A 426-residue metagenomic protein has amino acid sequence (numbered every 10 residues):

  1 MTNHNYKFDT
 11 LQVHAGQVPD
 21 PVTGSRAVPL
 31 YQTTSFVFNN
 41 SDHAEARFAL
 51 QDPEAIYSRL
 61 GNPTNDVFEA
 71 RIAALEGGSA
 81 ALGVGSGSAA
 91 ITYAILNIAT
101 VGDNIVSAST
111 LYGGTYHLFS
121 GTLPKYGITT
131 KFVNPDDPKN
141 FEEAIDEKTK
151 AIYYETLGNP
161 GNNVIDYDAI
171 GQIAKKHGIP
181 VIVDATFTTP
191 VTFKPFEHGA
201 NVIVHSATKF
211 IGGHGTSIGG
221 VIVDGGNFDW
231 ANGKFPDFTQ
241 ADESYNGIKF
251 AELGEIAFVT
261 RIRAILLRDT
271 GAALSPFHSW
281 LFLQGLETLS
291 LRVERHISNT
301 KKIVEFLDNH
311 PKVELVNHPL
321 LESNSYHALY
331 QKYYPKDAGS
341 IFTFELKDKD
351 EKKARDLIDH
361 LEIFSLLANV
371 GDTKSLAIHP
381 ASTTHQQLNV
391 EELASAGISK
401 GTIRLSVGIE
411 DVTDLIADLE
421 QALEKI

Functional and structural regions predicted by a protein language model:
T2, Q12-H14, V18-P21, A81-N309: Conserved PLP-enzyme active-site core in the AAT-like
T2-N62, A70-R71: N-terminal "arm"/small-domain region of PLP-dependent enzymes with the aminotransferase-like
N40-A89, G114-T122: Conserved N-terminal alpha-helix of the aminotransferase class I/II PLP-enzyme fold
G77, K148, K312-L315, I363 (+1 more regions): Glycine-centered tight turns that cap/initiate beta-strands
S120, E147, D348-K352, S375-I426: PLP-dependent enzyme catalytic core of the Aspartate aminotransferase-like
I152, G220-I222, V316, F342 (+1 more regions): Well-ordered beta-strand positions enriched in small/hydrophobic/aromatic, beta-favoring residues
V223, T343-E345, S406-G408: Short hydrophobic/aromatic beta-strand micro-patches that form the beta-sheet surface supporting nucleotide- or nucleic
T270-A273, F277-S279, Q284, T288 (+4 more regions): Conserved small-domain helix->loop->beta segment predominantly found in fold-type I
